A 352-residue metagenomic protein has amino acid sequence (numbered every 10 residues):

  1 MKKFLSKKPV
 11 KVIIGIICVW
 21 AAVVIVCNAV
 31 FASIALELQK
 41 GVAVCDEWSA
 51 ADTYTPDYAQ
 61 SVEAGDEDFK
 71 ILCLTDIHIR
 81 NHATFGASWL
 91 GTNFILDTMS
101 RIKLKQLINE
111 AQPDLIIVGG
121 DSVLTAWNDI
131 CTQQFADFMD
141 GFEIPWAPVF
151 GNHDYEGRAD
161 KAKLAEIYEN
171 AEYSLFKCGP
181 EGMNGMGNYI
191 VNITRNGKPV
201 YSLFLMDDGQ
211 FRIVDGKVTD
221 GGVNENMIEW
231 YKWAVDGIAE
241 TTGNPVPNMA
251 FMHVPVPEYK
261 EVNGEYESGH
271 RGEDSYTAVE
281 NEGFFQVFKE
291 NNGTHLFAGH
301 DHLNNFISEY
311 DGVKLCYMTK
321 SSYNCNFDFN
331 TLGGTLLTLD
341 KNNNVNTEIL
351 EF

Functional and structural regions predicted by a protein language model:
M1-V24: N-terminal Sec-pathway targeting helices
C27-S61, I190-N196, F284-V287, N291 (+1 more regions): Binuclear metal-dependent phosphoesterase catalytic core
A32-Q134: N-terminal active-site segment of His-dependent metallophosphoesterases
Q39-E63, Q133-G243, T335-T338: Extended active-site neighborhood of metal-dependent phosphoesterases/phosphodiesterases
F69-T84, V200-Q210, F251, V313-K320: Active-site-proximal beta-strand elements of phosphoester/diester hydrolases
D76, L104, I116, D121 (+7 more regions): Divalent metal-coordination and catalytic microenvironments
R80-A83, L124-W127, P148-D160, F211-V214 (+3 more regions): Active-site environment of divalent metal-dependent phosphoester hydrolases
A111-D114, S202-L205, K217-N305: His/acidic metal-ligating clusters that form di-metal
